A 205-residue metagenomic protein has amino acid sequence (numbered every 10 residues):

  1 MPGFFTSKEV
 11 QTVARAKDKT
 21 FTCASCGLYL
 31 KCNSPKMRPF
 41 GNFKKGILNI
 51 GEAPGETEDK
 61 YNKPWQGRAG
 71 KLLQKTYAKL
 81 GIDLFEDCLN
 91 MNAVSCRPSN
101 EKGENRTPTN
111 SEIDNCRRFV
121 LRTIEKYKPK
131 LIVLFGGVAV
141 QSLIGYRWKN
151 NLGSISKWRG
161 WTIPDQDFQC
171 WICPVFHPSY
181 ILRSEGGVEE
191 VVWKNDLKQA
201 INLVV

Functional and structural regions predicted by a protein language model:
P2-V205: A polyanion-binding, active-site-adjacent surface
